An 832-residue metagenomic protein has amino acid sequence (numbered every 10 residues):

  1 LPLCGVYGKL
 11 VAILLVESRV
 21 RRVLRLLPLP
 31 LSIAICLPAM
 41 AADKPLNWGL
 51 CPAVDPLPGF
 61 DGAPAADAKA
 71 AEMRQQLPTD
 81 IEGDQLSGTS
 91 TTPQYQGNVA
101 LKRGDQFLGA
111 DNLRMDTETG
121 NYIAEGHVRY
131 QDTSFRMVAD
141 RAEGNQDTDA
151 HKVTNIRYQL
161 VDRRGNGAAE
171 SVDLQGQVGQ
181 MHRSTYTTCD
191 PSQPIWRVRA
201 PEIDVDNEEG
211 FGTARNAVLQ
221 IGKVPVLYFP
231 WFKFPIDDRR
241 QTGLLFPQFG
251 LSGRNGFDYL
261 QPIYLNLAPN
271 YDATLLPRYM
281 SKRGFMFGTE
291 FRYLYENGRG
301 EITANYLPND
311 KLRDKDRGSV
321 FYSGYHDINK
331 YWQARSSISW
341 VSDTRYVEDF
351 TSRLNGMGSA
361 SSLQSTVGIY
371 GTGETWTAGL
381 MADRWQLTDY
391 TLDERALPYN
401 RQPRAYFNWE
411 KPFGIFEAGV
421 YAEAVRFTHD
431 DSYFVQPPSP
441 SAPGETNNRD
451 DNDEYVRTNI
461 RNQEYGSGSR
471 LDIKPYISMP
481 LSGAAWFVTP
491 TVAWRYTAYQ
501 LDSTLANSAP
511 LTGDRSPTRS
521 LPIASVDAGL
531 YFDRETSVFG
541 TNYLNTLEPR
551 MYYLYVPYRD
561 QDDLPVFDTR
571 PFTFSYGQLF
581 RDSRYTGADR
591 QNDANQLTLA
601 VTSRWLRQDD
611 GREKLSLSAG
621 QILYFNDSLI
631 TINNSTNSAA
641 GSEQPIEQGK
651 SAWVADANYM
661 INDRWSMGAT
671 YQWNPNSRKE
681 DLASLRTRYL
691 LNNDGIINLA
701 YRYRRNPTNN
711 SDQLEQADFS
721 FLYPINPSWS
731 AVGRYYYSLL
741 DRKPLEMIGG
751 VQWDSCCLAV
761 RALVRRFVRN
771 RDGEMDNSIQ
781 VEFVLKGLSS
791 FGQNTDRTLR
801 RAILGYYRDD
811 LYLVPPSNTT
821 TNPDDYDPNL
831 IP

Functional and structural regions predicted by a protein language model:
P2, Y7-V16: Short, positively charged and aromatic/hydrophobic N-terminal segments
V16-P28: Bacterial N-terminal signal peptides that target proteins for export
L27-C36: Bacterial N-terminal signal peptides
L37-A41: Sec/Tat signal peptide C-region and signal peptidase I cleavage site
A42-Q175, Q261, L265, A304 (+2 more regions): Post-signal-peptide, soluble extracytosolic/periplasmic N-terminal scaffold domains of envelope/secretory systems
E82, F135-T154, Y158-Q180, S184-T187 (+2 more regions): Outer-membrane beta-barrel proteins and related beta-barrel translocases across Gram-negative bacteria
